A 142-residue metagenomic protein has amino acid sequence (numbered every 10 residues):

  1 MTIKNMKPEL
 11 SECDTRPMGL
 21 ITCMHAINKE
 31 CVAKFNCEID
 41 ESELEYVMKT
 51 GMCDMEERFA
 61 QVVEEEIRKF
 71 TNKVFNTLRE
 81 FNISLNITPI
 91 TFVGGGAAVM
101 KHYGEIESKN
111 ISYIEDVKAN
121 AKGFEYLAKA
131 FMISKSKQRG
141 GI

Functional and structural regions predicted by a protein language model:
M1-E12: Phosphate-binding/catalytic loop of phosphoryl-transfer enzymes
T2, L20-I142: Helical "lid/coupling" subdomains associated with nucleotide-phosphate turnover
S11-R16, L20-C23: Surface-exposed beta-loop interaction hotspot
